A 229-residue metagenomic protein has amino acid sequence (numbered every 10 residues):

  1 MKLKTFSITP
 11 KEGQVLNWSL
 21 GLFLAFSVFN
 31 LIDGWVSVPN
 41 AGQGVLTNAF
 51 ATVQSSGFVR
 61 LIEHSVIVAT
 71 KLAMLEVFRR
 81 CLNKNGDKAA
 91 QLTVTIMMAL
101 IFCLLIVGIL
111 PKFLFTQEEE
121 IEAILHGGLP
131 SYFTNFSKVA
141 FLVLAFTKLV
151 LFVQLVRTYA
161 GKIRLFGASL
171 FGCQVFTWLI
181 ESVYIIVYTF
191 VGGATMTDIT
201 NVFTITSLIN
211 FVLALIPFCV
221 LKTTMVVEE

Functional and structural regions predicted by a protein language model:
M1-W18, V226-E229: N-terminal juxtamembrane cytosolic/stromal segments of multi-pass membrane proteins
K11-V15, L149-L179: Membrane-helix boundary/juxtamembrane motif in polytopic membrane proteins
G21-A41: Alpha-helical transmembrane segments of multi-pass membrane proteins
N40-G57: Perimembrane loop-to-helix junctions flanking transmembrane segments
S56-K71, S131-A145, E181, T200-F211: Alpha-helical transmembrane segments of polytopic membrane proteins
S65-G108, F146-Y159, P217-M225: Internal transmembrane alpha-helix with an interfacial aromatic "cap," most often the third helix
L75, Q154, S169-E229: C-terminal transmembrane-bundle signature of multipass membrane proteins, characterized by strong activation on
F102-A160: Membrane-proximal helix-loop-helix units in multi-pass membrane proteins
